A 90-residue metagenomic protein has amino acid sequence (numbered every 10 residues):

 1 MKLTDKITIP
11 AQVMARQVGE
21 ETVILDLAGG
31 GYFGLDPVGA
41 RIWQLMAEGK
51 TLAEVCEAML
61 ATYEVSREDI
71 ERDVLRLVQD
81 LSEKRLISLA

Functional and structural regions predicted by a protein language model:
M1-A40, Q44, A90: Acidic, low-complexity/disordered tracts enriched in E/D and polar residues
G31-A90: Long, charge-rich, low-complexity alpha-helical segments
